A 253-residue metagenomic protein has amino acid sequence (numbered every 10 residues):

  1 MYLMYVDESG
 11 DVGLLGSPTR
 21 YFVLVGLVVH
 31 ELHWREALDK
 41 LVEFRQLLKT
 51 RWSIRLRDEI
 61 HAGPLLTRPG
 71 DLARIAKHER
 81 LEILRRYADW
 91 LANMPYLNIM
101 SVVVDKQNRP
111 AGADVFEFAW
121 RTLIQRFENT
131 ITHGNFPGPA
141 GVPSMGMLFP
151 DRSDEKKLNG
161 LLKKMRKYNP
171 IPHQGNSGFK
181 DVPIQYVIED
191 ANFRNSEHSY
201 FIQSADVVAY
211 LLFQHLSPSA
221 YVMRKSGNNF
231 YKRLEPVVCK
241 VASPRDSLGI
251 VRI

Functional and structural regions predicted by a protein language model:
M1-I253: Phosphate-ester processing/binding pockets and catalytic centers
